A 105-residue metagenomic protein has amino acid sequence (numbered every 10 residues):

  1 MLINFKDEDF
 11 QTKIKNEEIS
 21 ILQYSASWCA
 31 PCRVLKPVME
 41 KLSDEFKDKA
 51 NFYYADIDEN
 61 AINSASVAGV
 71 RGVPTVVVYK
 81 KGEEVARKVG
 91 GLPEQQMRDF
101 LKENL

Functional and structural regions predicted by a protein language model:
M1-T12: N-terminal "domain-start" segment that seeds a small globular fold
N4-F5, Y24, M39, S43 (+1 more regions): Thiol-based oxidoreductase modules, predominantly thioredoxin-like and allied folds used for disulfide exchange
T12-K13, S64, F100: CheY-like receiver
K15-S27: Short active-site neighborhood of thiol/selenol oxidoreductases, capturing the structured segment around
E18, R71-G72: Short, small/polar residue-rich loop motifs at catalytic or cofactor-binding pockets
Y24-V38: Conserved redox-active cysteine motifs that mediate thiol-disulfide chemistry, especially di-cysteine Cys-X(1-2)-Cys
K36, E59, V67-G69, E84: ABC family nucleotide-binding domain
G72, V78-L105: Non-catalytic, surface beta->alpha helical segment in thiol-disulfide oxidoreductase systems
